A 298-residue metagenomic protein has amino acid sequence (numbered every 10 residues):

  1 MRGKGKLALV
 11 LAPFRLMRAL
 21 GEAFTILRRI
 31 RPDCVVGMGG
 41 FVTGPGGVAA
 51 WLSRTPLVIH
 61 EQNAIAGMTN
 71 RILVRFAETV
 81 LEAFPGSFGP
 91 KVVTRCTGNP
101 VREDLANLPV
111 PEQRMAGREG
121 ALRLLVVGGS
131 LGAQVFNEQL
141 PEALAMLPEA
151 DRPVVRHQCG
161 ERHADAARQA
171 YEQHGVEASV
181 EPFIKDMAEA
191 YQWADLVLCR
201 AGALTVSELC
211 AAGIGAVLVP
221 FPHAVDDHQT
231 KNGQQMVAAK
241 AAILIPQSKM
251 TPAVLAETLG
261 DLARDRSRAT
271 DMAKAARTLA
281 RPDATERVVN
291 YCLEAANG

Functional and structural regions predicted by a protein language model:
M1-R18, E161-H163, P246-S248: Conserved nucleotide-sugar phosphate-binding/catalytic loop shared by glycosyltransferases and other
E22-V36, V42-V58, R71-F76: Glycosyltransferases and closely related glycan-assembly transferases that use nucleotide-activated donors
P32-C34, Q192-S207, I214-G215: Acidic donor-binding loop of glycosyltransferase active sites
W51-P111: Active-site-proximal region of nucleotide-activated glycan assembly enzymes, centered on histidine/acidic-rich loops
S53, Q192-A194, C210-V219, A239: Conserved donor-binding/catalytic loop of nucleotide-activated donor transferases
V110-V197, Q229-Q234, A238, I245-L255: Donor-nucleotide binding loops and adjacent catalytic segments primarily of GT-B fold Leloir glycosyltransferases
R268-P282: A short, well-ordered alpha-helix in the C-terminal region of glycosyltransferases
R281-G298: C-terminal alpha-helical cap of glycosyltransferases
